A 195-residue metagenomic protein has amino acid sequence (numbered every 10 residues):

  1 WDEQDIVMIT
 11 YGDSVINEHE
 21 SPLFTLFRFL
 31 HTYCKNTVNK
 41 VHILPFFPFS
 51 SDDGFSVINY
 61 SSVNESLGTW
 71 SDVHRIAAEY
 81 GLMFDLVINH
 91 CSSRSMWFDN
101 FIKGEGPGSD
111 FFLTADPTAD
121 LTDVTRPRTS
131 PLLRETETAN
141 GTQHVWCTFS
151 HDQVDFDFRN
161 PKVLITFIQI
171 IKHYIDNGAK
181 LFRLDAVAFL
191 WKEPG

Functional and structural regions predicted by a protein language model:
W1-I168, K172, D176, V187-G195: Acidic/aromatic-lined carbohydrate-recognition and catalytic surfaces of CAZymes acting on diverse glycans
